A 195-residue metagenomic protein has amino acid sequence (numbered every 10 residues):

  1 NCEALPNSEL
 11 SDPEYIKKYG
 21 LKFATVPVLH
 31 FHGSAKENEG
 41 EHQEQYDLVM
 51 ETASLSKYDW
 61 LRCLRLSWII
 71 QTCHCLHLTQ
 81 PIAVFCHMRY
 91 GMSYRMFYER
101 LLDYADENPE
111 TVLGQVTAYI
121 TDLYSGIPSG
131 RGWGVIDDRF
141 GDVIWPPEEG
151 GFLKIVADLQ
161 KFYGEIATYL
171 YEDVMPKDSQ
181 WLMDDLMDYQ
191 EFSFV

Functional and structural regions predicted by a protein language model:
N1-F97, L101: A structural motif corresponding to the C-terminal lobe/cap of the Radical SAM core domain
Q43-Q45, Q71, Q80, Q115 (+3 more regions): Residue-identity detector for glutamine
R62, P81, M96-R100, T111 (+4 more regions): Exposed alpha-helical structural elements
Q71, C75-L78, Y94, P109-L113 (+4 more regions): Residue-level signal for secondary-structure boundary elements
L102-F152: Acidic catalytic cores of enzymes that act on phosphate-bearing nucleotides/polynucleotides
D138-V195: Charge-dense, extended regions
